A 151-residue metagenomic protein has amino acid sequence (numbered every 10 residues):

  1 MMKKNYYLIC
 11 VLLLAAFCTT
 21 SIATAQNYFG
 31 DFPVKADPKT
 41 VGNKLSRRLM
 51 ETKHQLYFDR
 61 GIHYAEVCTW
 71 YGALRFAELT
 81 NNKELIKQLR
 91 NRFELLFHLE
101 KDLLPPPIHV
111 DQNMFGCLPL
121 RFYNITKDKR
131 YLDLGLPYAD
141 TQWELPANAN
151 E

Functional and structural regions predicted by a protein language model:
M1-Q26: Bacterial Sec-dependent N-terminal signal peptides
Q26-L95, K129-L145: Low-complexity, Ser/Thr/Pro/Gly-enriched N-terminal "stalk/linker" regions
I62-A77, P107-N124: Well-ordered alpha-helical segments within folded domains of soluble proteins
K83-R121: Mid-chain, structured segments of secreted extracytoplasmic proteins
H109-E151: Extracytoplasmic mature domains of secreted/periplasmic and thylakoid-lumen proteins
